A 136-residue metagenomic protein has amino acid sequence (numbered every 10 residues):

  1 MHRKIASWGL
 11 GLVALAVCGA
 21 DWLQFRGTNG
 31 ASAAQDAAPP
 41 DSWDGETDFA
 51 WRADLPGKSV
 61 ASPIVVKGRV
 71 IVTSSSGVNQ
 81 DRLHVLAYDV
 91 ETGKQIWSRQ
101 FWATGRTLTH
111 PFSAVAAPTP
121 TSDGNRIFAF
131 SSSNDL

Functional and structural regions predicted by a protein language model:
M1-R3: N-terminal secretory signal peptides that target proteins for export/translocation
S7-A16: Bacterial N-terminal signal peptides
G19-L136: Noncatalytic, solvent-exposed loop/strand surfaces of beta-propeller-type extracellular/periplasmic domains
